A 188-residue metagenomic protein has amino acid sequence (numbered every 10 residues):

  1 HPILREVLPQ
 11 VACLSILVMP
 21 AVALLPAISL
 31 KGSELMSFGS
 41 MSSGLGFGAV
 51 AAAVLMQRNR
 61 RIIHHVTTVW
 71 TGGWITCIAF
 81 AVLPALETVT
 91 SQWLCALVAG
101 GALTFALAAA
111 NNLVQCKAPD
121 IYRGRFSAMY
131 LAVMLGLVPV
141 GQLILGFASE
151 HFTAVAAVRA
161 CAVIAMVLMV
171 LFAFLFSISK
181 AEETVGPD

Functional and structural regions predicted by a protein language model:
H1-M19, L97: Pair of pore-lining "gating" transmembrane helices in MFS-fold secondary transporters
V22-D188: C-terminal transmembrane bundle of multi-pass solute transporters/carriers
